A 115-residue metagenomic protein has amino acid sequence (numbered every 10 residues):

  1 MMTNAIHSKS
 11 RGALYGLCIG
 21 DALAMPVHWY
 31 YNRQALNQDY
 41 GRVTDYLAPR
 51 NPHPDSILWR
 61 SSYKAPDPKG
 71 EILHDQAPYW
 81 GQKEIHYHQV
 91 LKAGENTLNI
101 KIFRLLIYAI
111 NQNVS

Functional and structural regions predicted by a protein language model:
M1-S115: Structured, active/binding-site neighborhoods that engage oxygen-rich ligands
